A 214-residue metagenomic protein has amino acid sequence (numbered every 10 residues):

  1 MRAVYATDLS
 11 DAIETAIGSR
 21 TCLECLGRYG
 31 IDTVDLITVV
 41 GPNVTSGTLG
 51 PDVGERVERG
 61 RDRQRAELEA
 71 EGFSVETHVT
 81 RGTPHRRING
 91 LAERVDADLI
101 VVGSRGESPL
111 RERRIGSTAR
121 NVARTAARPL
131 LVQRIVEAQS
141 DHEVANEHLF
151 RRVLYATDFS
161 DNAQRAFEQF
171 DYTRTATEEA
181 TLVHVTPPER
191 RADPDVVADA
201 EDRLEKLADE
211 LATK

Functional and structural regions predicted by a protein language model:
M1-T15, R124-R165: Intrinsically disordered or low-complexity boundary/linker segments at protein termini and domain junctions
R2, D32-D35, S74, R152 (+1 more regions): Residues at the starts of beta-strands that form the adenosine-phosphate
Y5, L36-T38, V102, V132 (+2 more regions): Structural beta-sheet core signal
A16-Y29, V34, R165-T173: Histidine-anchored nucleotide/phosphate-binding helix
R28-I31, L36-D62, L182-D209: Acidic, proline/glycine-rich short linear motifs
D35-I37, E76-T80, L131, T181-V183 (+1 more regions): General small-molecule cofactor/ligand-binding pocket signal
E69-I100, E107, A138-S140, A212-K214: Structural beta-alpha unit
D98-D141: Gly/Ser-rich helix-loop-strand patches that form or flank binding pockets for ribonucleotide-derived cofactors
